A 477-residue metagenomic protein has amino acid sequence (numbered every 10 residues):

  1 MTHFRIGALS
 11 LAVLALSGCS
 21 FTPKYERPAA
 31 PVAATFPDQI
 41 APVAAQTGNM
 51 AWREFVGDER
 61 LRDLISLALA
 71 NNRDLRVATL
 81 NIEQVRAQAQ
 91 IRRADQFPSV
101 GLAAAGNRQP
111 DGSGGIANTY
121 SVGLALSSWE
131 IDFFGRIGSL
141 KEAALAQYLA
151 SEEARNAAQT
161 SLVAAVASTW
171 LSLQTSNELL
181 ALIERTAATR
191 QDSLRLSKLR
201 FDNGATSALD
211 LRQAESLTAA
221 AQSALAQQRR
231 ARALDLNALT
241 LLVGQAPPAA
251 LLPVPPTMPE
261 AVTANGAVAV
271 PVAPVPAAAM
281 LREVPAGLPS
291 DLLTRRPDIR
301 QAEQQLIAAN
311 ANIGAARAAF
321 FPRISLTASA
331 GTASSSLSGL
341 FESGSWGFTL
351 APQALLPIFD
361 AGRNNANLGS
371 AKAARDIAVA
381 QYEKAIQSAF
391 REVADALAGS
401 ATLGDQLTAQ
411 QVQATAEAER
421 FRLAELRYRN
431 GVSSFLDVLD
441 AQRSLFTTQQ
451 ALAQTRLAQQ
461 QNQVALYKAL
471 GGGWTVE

Functional and structural regions predicted by a protein language model:
T2-A70, K141-L145, R229-T294, R300 (+3 more regions): Terminal intrinsically disordered/low-complexity segments used for targeting and assembly
S20, I137, E153-L288, G399 (+1 more regions): Periplasmic alpha-helical coiled-coil/stalk elements that build and connect Gram-negative outer-membrane
S20-A167, I324-A328, G347, I358-L368: Short flexible linkers and secondary-structure junctions
R76-V77, R93, I131-Q159, L209 (+6 more regions): Sec/SRP-type N-terminal targeting helices
A105-Q109, R200, L217, A319 (+2 more regions): Outer-membrane beta-barrel pore domains and translocons
Q109-S113, S334-L340: A short, acidic/glycine-rich surface segment
A220-P248, A316, L403, V412-L470: Short segments within alpha-helical structural elements
